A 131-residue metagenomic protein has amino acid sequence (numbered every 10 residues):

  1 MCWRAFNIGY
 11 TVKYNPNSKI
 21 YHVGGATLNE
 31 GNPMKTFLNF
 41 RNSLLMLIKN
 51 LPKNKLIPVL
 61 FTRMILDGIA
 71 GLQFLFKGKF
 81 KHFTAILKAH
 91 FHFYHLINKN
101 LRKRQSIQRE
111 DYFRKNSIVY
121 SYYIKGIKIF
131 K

Functional and structural regions predicted by a protein language model:
M1-R4, I20: Short active-site alpha-helical segment characteristic of glycosyltransferases and processive polysaccharide synthases
T11-R102, E110-F113, S117: Active-site-adjacent helix/loop segment of glycosyltransferases that harbors family-specific signature motifs
S106-K131: Anionic, Ser/Thr-rich low-complexity intrinsically disordered regions
